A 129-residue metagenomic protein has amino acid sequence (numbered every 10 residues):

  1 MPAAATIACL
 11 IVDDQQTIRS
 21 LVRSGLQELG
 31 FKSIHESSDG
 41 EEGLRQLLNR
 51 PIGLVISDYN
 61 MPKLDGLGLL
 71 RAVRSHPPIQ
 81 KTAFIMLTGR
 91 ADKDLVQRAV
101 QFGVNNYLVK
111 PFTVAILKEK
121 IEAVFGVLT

Functional and structural regions predicted by a protein language model:
Q16-H35: Two-component/phosphorelay signaling modules centered on CheY-like receiver
R23, G68, A91-N106: Alpha4 helix (beta4-alpha4-beta5 surface) of REC/receiver domains from two-component response regulators
E36-L54: Acidic, metal-coordinating helix/loop segments flanking the phosphotransfer/catalytic sites of two-component signaling
D39-E42, D65-R71: Acidic catalytic/metal-coordinating carboxylates
D58, T88: Active-site residues of response regulator receiver
M61: Receiver (REC) domain active-site loop signature in two-component systems and cognate sites in sensor histidine kinases
D94, F112-I121: C-terminal output helix
